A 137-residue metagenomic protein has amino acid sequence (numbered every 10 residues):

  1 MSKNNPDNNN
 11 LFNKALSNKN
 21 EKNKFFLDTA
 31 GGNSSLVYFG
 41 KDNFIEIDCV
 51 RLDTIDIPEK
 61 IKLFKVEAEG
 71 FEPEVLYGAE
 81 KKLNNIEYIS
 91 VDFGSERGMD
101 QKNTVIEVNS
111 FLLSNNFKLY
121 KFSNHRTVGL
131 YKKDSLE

Functional and structural regions predicted by a protein language model:
M1-E137: Phosphate/nucleotide-binding beta-alpha loop and adjacent structural elements of enzyme active sites
